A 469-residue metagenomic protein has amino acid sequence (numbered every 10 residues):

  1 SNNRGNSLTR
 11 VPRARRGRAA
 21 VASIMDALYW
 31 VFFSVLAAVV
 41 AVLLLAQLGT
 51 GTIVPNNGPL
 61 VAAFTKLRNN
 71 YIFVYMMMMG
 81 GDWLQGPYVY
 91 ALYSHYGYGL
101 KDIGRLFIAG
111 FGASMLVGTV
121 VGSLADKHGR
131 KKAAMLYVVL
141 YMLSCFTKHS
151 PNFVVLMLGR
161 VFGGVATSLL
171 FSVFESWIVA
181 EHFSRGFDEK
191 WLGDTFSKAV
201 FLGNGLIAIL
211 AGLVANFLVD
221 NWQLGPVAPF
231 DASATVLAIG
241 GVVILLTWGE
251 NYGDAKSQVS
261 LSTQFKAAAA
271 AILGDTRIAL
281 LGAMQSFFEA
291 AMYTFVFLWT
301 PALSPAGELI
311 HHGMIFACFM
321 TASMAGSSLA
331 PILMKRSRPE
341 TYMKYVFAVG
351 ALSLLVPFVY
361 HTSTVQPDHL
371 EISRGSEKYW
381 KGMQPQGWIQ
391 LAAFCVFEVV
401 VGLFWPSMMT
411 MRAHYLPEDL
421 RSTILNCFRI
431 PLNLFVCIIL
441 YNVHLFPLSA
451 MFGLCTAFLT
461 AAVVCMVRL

Functional and structural regions predicted by a protein language model:
A22-Y75: Cytosolic juxtamembrane N-terminal segment immediately preceding the first transmembrane helix of multi-pass
F32-V39, V227-L245, F452-R468: Symmetry-related core transmembrane helices of the 12-TM Major Facilitator Superfamily/SLC fold
L48-P55, P226, S233, A238-S260 (+2 more regions): Helix-loop junctions on the cytosolic side of multi-pass membrane transporters, especially the intracellular loop
P55-T65, G249-M284, S373-K381: Juxtamembrane intracellular "pre-TM" segments in multi-pass secondary transporters
N70, V74-A91, I103-A125, G129-K132 (+7 more regions): Substrate-agnostic recognition of the 12-TM MFS/MFS-like secondary transporter fold
S94-K101, Q223, A302-H312: Short extramembrane helix-to-coil loop segments that connect adjacent transmembrane helices in Major
V139-N152, V349-Q366, Y379-G382: C-terminal ends and interior cores of transmembrane alpha-helices in multi-pass membrane transporters/permeases
S144-K148, G163, I244, V356-P357 (+2 more regions): MFS-fold secondary transporters
